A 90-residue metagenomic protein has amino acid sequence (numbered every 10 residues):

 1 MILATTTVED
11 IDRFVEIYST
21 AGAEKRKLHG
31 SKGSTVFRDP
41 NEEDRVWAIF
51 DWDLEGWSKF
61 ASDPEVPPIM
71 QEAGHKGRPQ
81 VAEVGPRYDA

Functional and structural regions predicted by a protein language model:
M1-V8, S34-D63: Short, well-ordered beta-strand segments in beta-rich or mixed alpha/beta enzyme and ligand-binding folds
D10-G33, P64-M70: Short amphipathic alpha-helical segments
H29-V46, I69-A90: Glycine-rich beta-strand-turn "strand-cap" elements at beta-sheet edges
